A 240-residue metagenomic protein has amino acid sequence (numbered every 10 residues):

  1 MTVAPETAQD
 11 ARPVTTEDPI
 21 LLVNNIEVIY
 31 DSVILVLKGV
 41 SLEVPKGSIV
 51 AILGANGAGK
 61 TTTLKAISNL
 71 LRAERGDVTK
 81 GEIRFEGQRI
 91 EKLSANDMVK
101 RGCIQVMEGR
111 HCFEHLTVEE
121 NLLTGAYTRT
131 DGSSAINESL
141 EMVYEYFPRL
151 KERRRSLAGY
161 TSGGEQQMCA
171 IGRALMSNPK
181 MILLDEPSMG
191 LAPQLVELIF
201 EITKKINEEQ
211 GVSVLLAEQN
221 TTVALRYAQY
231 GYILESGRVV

Functional and structural regions predicted by a protein language model:
D31-S32, V50, L71-E74, V118-E138 (+1 more regions): ABC-type ATPase nucleotide-binding domains, specifically the catalytic core motifs of the NBD
L53-A55: The feature captures the beta-strand-to-loop junction immediately N-terminal to the Walker
L70-L71, E82-K100, T128: ABC ATPase NBD Q-loop/coupling interface
L116, Y160-T161, A174-L175: ABC ATPase signature
L157-T161, E165: Conserved ABC ATPase signature
M176-K180: A short, proline-enriched helix->beta-strand linker immediately N-terminal to the Walker B motif in ABC-type P-loop
E197-G211: Helical segment within the ABC ATPase nucleotide-binding domain
